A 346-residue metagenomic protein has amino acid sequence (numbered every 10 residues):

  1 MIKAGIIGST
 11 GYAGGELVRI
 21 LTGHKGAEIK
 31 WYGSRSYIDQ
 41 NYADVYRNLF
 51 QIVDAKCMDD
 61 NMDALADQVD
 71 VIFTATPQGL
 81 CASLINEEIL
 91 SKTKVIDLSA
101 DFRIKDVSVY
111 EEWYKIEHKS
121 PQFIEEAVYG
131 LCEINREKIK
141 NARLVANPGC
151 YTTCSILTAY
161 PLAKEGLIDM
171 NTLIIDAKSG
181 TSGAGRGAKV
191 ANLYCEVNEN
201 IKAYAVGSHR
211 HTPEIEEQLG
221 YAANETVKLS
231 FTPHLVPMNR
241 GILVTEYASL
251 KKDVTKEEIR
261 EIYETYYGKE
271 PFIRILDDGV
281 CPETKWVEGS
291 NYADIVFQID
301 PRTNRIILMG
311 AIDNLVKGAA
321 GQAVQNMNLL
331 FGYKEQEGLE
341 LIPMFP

Functional and structural regions predicted by a protein language model:
M1-E199, Y204, Q298-R302, I342-P346: N-terminal Rossmann-like NAD(P) cofactor-binding subdomain of oxidoreductases, focused on the glycine-rich
K3-I6, A146, T245-Y247, L308-A311: Short glycine-rich or small-residue beta-strand-to-loop segments that form or flank ligand, phosphate, metal/Fe-S
Y12, E126, T153-L157, V206-E214 (+5 more regions): Conserved active-site and cofactor/substrate-binding residues in soluble primary-metabolism enzymes
V18, I156-A163, T212-E216, R260 (+3 more regions): Predominant activation on well-ordered alpha-helical scaffold segments within soluble catalytic domains
G23, Y221, L329-Y333: Short, well-ordered loop/turn and helix-capping segments at boundaries between secondary-structure elements and domains
G26-Q68, N171-A177, T181-L308: C-terminal substrate-binding/catalytic lobe of Rossmann-fold NAD(P)-dependent oxidoreductases
P161-E165, S249, L329-Y333: Active-site catalytic microenvironments for nucleophilic, acid-base chemistry
I299-P346: NAD(P)-dependent Rossmann-like dehydrogenase/reductase catalytic/cofactor-binding core
